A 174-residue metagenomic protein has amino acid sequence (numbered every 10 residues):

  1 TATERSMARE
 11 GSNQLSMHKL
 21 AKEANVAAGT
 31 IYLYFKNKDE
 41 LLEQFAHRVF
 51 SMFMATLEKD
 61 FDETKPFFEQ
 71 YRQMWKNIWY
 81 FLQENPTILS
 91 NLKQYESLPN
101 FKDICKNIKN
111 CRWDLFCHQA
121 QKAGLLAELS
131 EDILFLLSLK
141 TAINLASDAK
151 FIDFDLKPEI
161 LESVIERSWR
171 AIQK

Functional and structural regions predicted by a protein language model:
A2, S6-E40, Q44: Helix-turn-helix
A2-R9, M52-D60, L137-D148: Solvent-exposed, amphipathic alpha-helical segments
R9-N13, N85, A123: Short coil/turn segments at alpha/beta junctions that flank glycine-rich nucleotide-binding fingerprints
K38, F45, V49, F53 (+5 more regions): Hydrophobic/aromatic residues within well-ordered alpha-helical segments
Q44, R48, E58-E84, F135-S138 (+1 more regions): Hydrophobic alpha-helical connector segments
S51, N77, L98-A123, E128 (+3 more regions): Amphipathic alpha-helical packing segments from all-alpha helical-bundle domains
K76-N100, N144-F151: Amphipathic alpha-helical segments used for helix-helix packing
F116, R167-K174: C-terminal alpha-helix
